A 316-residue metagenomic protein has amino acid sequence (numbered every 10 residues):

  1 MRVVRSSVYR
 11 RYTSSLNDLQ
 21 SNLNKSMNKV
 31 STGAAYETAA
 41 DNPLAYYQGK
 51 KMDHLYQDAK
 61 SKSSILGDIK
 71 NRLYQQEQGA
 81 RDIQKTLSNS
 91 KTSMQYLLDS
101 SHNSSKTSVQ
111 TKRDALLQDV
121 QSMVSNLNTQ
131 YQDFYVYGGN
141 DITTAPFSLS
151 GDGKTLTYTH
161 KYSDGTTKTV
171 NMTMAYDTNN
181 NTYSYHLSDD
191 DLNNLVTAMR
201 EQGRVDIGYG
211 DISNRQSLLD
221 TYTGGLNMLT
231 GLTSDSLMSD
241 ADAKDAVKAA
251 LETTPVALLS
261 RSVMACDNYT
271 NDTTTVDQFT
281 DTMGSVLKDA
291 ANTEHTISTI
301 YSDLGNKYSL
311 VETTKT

Functional and structural regions predicted by a protein language model:
M1-I142, T270-T316: Amphipathic alpha-helical polymerization modules
L16, L23, M27-V30, A34 (+3 more regions): Polar, low-complexity export/assembly segments characteristic of proteins that are secreted or assemble on the cell
